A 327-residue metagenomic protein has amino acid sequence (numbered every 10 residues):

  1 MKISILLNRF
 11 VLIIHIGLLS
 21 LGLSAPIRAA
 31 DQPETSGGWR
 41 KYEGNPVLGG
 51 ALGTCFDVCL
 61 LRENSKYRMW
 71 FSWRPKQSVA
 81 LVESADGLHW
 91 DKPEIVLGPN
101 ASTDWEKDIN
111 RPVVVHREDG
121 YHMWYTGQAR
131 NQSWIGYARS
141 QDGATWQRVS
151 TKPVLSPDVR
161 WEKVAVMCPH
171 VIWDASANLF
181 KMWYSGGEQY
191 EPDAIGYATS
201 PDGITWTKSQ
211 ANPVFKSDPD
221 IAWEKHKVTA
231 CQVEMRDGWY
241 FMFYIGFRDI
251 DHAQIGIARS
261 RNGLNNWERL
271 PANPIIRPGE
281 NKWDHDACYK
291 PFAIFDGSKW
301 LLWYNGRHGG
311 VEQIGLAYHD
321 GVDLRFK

Functional and structural regions predicted by a protein language model:
M1-N8: N-terminal secretory signal peptides that target proteins for export/translocation
S4, H15-G17, S36, D104: N-terminal compositionally biased, intrinsically disordered segments and leader/signal-like regions
R9-G22: Bacterial N-terminal signal peptides
S24-A29: Boundary at the C-terminal end of the N-terminal hydrophobic targeting segment
A30-K327: Carbohydrate-active catalytic/glycan-binding domains of CAZyme proteins, especially the secreted or lumenal ectodomains
